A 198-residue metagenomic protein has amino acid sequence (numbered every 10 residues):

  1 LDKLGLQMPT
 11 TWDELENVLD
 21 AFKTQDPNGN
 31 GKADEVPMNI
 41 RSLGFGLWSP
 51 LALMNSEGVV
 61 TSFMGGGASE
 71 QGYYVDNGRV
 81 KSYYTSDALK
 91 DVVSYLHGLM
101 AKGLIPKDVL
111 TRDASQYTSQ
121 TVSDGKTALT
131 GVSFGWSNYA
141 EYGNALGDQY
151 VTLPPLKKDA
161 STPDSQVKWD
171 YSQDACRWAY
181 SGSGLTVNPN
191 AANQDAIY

Functional and structural regions predicted by a protein language model:
L1-Y198: Extracytoplasmic/secretory soluble proteins
